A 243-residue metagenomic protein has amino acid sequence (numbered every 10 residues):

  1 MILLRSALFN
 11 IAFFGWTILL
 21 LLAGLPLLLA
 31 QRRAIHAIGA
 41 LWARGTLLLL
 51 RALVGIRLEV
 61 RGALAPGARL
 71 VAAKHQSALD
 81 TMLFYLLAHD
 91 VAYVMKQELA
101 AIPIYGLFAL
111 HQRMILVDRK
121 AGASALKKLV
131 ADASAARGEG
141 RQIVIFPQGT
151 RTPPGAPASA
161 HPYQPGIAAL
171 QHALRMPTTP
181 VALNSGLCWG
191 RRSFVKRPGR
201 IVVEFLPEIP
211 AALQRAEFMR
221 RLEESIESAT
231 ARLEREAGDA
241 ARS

Functional and structural regions predicted by a protein language model:
M1-L70: Membrane-anchoring hydrophobic helices of lipid-metabolizing enzymes
L21-G39, R51-L53, R69-G122: Catalytic core of membrane glycerolipid acyltransferases/transacylases, capturing the structured, soluble-facing
L48, M82, A168-A169: Active-site phosphate/pyrophosphate- and oxyanion-stabilizing loops and adjacent acidic/basic residues in soluble
V60, V71, Y93-V94, V203-F205: Generic preference for hydrophobic
A63, F108-A109, L170: Structural alpha-helical scaffold elements that stabilize or flank donor/cofactor-binding regions in carbohydrate
A63-L64, G122, N184: Residue-level "edge-of-site" marker
P66-K74, G140-F146: Pre-Walker A (Motif I) flank of P-loop NTPase domains
L126-S243: Non-catalytic C-terminal accessory region of glycerolipid acyltransferases and related lyso-lipid remodeling enzymes
